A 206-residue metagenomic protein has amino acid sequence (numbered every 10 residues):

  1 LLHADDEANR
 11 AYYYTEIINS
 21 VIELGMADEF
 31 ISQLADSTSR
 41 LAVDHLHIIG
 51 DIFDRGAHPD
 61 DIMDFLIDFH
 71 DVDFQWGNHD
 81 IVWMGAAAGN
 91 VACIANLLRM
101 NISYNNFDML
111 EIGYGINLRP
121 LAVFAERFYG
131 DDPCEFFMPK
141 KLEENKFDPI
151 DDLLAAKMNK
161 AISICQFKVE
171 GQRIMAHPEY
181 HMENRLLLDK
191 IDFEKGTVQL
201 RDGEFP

Functional and structural regions predicted by a protein language model:
L1-P206: Feature recognizes metal-dependent phosphohydrolase scaffolds
